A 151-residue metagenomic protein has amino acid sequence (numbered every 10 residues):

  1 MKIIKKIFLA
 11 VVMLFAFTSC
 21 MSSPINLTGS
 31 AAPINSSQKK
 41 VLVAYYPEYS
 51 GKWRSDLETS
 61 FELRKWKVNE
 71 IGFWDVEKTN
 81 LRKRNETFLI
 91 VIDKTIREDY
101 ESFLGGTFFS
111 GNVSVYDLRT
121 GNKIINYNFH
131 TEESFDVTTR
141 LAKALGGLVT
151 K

Functional and structural regions predicted by a protein language model:
M1-F8: Bacterial N-terminal signal peptides that target proteins for export
K2, L27-A31, D75-K78: A generic local structural motif
A16-S19: C-terminal motif of bacterial Sec signal peptides marking the signal peptidase cleavage site
M21-S36, S60, K65-K67, R119-K151: C-terminal/domain-edge helix-coil "capping" segments
S36-I90: N-terminal segment of the mature soluble domain
S50-R54, L104-G106, H130-T138: Solvent-exposed, acidic/flexible segments
R64, W74-T131: Surface-exposed short loop/turn segments
